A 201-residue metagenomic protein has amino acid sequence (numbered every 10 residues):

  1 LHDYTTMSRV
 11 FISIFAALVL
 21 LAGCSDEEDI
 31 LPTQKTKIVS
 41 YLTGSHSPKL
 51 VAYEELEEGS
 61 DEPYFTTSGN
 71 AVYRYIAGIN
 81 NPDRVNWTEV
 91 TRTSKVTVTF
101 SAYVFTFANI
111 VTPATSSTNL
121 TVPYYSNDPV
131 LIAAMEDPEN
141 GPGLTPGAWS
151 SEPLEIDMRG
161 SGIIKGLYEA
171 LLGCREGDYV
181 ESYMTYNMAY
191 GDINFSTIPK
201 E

Functional and structural regions predicted by a protein language model:
L1-C24: Sec-dependent bacterial lipoprotein signal peptides
C24-E201: Cross-family detector of peptidyl-prolyl cis-trans isomerase
